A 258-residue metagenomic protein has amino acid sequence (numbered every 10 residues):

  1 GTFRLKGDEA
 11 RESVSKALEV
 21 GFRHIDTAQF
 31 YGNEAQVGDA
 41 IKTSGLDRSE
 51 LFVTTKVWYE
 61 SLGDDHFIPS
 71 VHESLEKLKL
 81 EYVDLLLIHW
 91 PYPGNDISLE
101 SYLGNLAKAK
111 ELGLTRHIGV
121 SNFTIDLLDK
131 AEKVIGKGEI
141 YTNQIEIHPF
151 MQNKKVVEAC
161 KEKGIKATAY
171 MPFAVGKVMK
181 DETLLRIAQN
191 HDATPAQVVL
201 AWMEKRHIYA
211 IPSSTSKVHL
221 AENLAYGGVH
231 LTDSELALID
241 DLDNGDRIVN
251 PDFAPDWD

Functional and structural regions predicted by a protein language model:
G1-L51, E81, N105, L238 (+1 more regions): N-terminal binding-site loop/beta-alpha segment at the start of enzyme catalytic domains that lines or forms
R4-D8, A28-Q36, E60-D65, P93-I97 (+2 more regions): Acidic-and-aromatic substrate-binding clefts and catalytic sites of carbohydrate-active enzymes
K6-A17, G63-L78, L99, L128-D129 (+1 more regions): Short, acidic/polar
F22, L80-V83, T115, I140: A structural motif
V37-K42, V71-L75, L106, L128-E132: Short, well-ordered amphipathic alpha-helices
R48-L62, Y82-P91, E146-I147: A short, structured active-site edge motif that brings together acidic residues
F67-I88, K108-L112, V134: CE4/NodB-like, metal-dependent polysaccharide N-deacetylase domain that modifies extracellular/periplasmic N-acetylated
P91-D258: Beta/alpha (TIM)-barrel catalytic core signal, keyed to glycine-rich beta->alpha loops juxtaposed to Asp/Glu that bind
